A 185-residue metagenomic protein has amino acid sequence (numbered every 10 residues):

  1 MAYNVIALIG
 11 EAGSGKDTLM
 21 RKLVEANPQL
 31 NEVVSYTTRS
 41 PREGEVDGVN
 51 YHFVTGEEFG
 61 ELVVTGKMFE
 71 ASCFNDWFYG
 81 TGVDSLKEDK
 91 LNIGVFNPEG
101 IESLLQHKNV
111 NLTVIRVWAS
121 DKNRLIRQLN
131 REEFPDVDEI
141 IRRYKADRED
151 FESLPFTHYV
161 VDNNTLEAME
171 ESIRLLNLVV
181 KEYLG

Functional and structural regions predicted by a protein language model:
L8: Hydrophobic anchor at the beta1->P-loop junction of P-loop NTPases
E11: P-loop (Walker A) phosphate-binding loop of NTP-binding proteins
S14: ATP-binding Walker
D17: Walker A/P-loop
E25-V33: Post-Walker A helix-loop "phosphate-sensing" segment adjacent to the P-loop in P-loop NTPases
T37-N92, F96-E99: ATP-dependent small-molecule kinase phosphotransfer cores that center on conserved nucleotide phosphate-binding segments
I93-N97, H107-L129: Conserved phosphate-donor/acceptor-positioning beta-strand/loop module used by diverse small-molecule
I126-P135, E152-G185: NTP-dependent small-molecule kinase module
